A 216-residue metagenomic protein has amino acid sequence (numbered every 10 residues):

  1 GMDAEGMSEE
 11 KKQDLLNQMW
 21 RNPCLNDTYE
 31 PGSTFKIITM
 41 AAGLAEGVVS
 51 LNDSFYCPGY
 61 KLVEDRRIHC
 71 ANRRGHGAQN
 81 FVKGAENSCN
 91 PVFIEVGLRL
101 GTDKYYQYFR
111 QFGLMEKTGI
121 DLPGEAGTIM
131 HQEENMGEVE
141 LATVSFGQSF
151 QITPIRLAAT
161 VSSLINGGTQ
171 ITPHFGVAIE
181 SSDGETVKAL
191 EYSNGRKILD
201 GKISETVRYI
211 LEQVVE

Functional and structural regions predicted by a protein language model:
G1-S33, I38-E216: Beta-lactam-recognizing serine transpeptidase/beta-lactamase-like catalytic domain environment
